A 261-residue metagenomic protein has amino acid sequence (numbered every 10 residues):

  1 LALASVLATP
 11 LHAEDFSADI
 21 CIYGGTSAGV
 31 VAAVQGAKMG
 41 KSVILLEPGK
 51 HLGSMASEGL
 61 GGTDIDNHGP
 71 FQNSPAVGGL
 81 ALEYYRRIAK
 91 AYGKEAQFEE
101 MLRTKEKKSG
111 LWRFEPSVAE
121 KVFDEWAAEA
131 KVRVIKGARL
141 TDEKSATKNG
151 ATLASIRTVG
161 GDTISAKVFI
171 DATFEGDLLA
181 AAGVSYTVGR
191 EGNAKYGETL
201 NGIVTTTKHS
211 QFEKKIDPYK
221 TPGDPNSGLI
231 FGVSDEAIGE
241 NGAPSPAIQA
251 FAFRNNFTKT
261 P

Functional and structural regions predicted by a protein language model:
L1-A8: Bacterial N-terminal signal peptides
T9-A13: Sec/Tat signal peptide C-region and signal peptidase I cleavage site
D15-T26: Beta1/beta-strand and adjacent pyrophosphate-binding region of the FAD-binding site in flavoprotein oxidoreductases
G29: N-terminal Rossmann-fold NAD(P) dinucleotide-binding loop
G36: Aromatic pocket-lining residues of Rossmann-like dinucleotide-binding sites
K41-S42, E47-K144, T187, K195-G197: Conserved N-terminal/central alpha/beta ligand/cofactor-binding core
M55, L80, E120, A154-S155 (+2 more regions): Flavin (FAD/FMN)-binding glycine-rich loop and adjacent Rossmann-like elements that form
